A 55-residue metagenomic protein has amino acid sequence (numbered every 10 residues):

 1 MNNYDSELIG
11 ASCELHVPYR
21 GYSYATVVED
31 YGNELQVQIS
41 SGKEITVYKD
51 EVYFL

Functional and structural regions predicted by a protein language model:
N2, S6-F54: Basic/aromatic-rich interaction segments and small domains that mediate binding to polyanionic partners
